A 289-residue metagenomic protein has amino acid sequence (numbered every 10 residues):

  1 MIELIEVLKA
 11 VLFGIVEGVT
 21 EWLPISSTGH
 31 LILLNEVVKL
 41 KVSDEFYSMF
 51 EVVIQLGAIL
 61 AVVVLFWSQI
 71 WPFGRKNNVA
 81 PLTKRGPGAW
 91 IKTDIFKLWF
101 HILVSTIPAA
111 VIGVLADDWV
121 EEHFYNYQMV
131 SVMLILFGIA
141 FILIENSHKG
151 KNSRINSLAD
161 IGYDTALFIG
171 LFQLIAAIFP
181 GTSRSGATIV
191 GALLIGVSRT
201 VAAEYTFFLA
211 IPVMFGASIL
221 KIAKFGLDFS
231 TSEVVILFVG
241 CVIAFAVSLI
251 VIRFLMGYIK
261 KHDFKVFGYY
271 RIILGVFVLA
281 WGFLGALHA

Functional and structural regions predicted by a protein language model:
M1-A289: Multi-pass membrane proteins that catalyze or facilitate reactions on polyprenyl-/lipid-phosphate substrates and their
